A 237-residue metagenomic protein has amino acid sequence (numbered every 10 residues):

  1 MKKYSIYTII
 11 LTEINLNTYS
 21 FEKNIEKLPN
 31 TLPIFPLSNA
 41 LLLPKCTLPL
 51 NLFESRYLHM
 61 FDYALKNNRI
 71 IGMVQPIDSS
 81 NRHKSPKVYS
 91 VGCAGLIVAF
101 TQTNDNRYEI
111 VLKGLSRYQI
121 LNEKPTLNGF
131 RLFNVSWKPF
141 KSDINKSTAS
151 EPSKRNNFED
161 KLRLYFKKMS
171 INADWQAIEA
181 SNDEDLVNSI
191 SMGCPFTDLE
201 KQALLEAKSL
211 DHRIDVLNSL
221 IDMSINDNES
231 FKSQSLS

Functional and structural regions predicted by a protein language model:
M1-K2, D215: Short linear, low-complexity motifs centered on an aromatic residue
K3-N15: Classical Sec-dependent N-terminal signal peptides that target proteins to the secretory pathway
L16-S237: N-terminal low-complexity, acidic/polar interaction/targeting segments
